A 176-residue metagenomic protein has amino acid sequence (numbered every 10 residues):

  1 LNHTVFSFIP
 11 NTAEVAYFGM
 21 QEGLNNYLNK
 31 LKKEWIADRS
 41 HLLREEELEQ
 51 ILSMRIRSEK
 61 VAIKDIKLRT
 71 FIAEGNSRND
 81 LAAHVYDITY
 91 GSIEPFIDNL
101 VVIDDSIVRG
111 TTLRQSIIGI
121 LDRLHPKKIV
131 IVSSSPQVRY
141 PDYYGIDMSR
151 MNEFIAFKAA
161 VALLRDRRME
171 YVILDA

Functional and structural regions predicted by a protein language model:
L1-A176: PRPP-associated nucleotide enzymes
